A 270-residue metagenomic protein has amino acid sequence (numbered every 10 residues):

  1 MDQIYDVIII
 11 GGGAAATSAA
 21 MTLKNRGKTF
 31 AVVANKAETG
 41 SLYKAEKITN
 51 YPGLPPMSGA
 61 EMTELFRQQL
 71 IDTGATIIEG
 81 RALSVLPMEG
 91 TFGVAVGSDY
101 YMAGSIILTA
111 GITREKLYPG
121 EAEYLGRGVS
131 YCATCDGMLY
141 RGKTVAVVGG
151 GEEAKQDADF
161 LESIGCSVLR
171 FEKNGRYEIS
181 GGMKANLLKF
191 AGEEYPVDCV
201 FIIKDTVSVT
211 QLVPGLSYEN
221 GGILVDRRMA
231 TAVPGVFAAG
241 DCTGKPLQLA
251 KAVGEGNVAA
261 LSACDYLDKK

Functional and structural regions predicted by a protein language model:
I4-D6, E79-G80, R141-T144, V233: Phosphate-coordination loops involved in phosphoryl transfer and adenosine-cofactor binding
Y5-E61, L65, Q69, K143-V147 (+1 more regions): Beta1-alpha1 glycine-rich phosphate/pyrophosphate-binding loop at the start of Rossmann-like nucleotide-binding domains
N25, E123-L139, I203-K251, E255-L261 (+1 more regions): FAD-site-proximal beta/loop scaffold in flavoenzymes
E64, L70-E89, V94-A95, Y101-A103 (+2 more regions): A Rossmann-like FAD-binding core segment of flavoenzymes
G111-R114, D205-V207: Short glycine-rich anion-binding loops that position phosphate/pyrophosphate groups of nucleotides and phosphorylated
I112-G150: Glycine-rich dinucleotide-binding loop and its adjacent helix/turn
